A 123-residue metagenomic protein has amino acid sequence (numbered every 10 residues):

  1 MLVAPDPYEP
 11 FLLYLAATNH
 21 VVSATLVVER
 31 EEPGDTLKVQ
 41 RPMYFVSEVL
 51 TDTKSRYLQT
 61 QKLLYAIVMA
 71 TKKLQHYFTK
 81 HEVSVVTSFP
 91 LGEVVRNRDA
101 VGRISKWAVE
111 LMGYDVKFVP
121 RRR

Functional and structural regions predicted by a protein language model:
M1, Y114-D115, P120-R121: Amphipathic alpha-helical
M1-L15: Structured nucleic-acid-interacting core domains from mobile-element enzymes and related host factors, especially RNase
P7, A17-N19, A108, K117-F118: Amphipathic alpha-helical blocks
N19-R30: Acidic, metal-ligating active-site segments
E32-Y65, M69, S88-V95, V101: A short, polar/acidic, helix/strand-boundary loop motif
T60-K80, I104-V116: Metal-dependent nuclease catalytic cores in nucleic-acid-processing enzymes, especially RNase H-like/related
H76-G92: Substrate-binding beta-hairpin/strand module that engages nucleic acids
